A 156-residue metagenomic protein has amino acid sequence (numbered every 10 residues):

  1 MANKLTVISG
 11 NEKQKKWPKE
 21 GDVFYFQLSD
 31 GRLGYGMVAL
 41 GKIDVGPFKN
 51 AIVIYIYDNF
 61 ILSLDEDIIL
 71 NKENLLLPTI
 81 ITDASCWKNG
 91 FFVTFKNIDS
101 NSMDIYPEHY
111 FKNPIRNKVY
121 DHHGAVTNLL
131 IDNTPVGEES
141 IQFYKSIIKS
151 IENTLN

Functional and structural regions predicted by a protein language model:
M1-G46: Short N-terminal edge-element motif at the start of the domain
W17, R32, Y55-N59, C86 (+2 more regions): Compositionally biased, low-complexity repeat tracts
V23, L33, V53-Y55, E108 (+2 more regions): Intrinsically disordered, low-complexity segments enriched in small/polar residues
L40-K42, I52, L70: Generic preference for flexible, low-structure residues
G41, N59-I61: Generic structural motif
D44-I56: Short, solvent-exposed secondary-structure boundary/capping segments
I61-N71: Protease-labile, long low-complexity intrinsically disordered regions enriched in Pro/Ser/Thr
I69-N156: Beta-strand-rich cores of mature extracytoplasmic or soluble domains
